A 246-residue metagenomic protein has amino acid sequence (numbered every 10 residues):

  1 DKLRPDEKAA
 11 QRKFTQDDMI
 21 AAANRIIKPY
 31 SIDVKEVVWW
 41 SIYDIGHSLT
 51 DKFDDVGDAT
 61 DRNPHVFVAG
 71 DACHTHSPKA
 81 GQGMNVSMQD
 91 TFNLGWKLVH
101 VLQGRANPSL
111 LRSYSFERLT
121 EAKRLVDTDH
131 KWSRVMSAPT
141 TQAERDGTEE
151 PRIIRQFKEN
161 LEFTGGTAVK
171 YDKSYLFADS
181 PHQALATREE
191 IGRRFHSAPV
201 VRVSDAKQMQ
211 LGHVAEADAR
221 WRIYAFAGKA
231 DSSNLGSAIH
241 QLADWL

Functional and structural regions predicted by a protein language model:
D1-I45, H100: Conserved FAD/dinucleotide-binding core of flavoprotein oxidoreductases
L3-K8, L49, S77-G81: Short acidic, glycine/proline-rich loop/turn micro-motifs
E7, A21-I26, A59-R62, H100-L246: Helical substrate-recognition/capping region of FAD-dependent monooxygenase/halogenase enzymes
E36-T60: Conserved cytochrome P450 catalytic core segment spanning the I/J/K helices
G57-K79: Short FAD-binding loop at a beta-strand-to-alpha-helix junction that anchors the flavin cofactor in diverse
H76-M88, F92, P108-L111, E121-V126: Catalytic cores of eukaryotic secretory-pathway lumenal/extracellular enzymes that build and remodel glycoconjugates
F92-L98: Structured adenosyl-cofactor binding patch, chiefly the S-adenosyl-L-methionine
